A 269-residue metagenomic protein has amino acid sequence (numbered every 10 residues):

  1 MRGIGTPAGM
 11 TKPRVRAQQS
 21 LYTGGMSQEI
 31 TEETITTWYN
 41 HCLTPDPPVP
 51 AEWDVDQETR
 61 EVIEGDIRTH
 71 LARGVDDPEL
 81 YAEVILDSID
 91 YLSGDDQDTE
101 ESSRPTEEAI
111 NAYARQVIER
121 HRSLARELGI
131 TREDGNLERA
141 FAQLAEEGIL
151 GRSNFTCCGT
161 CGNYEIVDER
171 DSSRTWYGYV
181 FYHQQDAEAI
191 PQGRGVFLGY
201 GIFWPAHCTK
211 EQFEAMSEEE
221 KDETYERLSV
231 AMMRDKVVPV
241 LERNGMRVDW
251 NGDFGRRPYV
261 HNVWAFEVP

Functional and structural regions predicted by a protein language model:
R2, R14-R16: Basic polycationic patches enriched in arginine
G3-G5, G9, G24-G25: Residue-identity detector for glycine
T11-P13, L21: Intrinsically disordered, low-complexity regions enriched in serine, threonine, proline and polar/charged residues
S27-G162, I166-V167: Long, contiguous N-terminal structural blocks used for assembly/anchoring
S27-L43, V49-R60, K210-P269: Acidic, proline/glycine-rich low-complexity IDRs
H121-I130, D134, V196-A206, K210-M216 (+2 more regions): Core of folded catalytic or high-affinity ligand/protein-binding domains in predominantly eukaryotic proteins
R152-S217: Short helix/strand-capping turn motifs
